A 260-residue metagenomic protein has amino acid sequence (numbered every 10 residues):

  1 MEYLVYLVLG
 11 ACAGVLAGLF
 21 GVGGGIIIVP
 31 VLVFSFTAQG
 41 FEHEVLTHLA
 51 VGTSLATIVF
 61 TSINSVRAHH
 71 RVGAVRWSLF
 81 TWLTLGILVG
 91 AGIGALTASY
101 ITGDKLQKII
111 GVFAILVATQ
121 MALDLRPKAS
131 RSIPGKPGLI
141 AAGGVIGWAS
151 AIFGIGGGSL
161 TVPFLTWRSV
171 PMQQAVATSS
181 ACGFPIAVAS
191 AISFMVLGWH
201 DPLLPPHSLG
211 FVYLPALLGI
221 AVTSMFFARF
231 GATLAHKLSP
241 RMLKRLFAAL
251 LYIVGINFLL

Functional and structural regions predicted by a protein language model:
M1-F20, I27-H48, T53, S62-I152 (+3 more regions): Juxtamembrane transmembrane-helix boundary motif
G24, V188-S193: Hydrophobic alpha-helical transmembrane segments that constitute the membrane-spanning cores of multi-pass membrane
